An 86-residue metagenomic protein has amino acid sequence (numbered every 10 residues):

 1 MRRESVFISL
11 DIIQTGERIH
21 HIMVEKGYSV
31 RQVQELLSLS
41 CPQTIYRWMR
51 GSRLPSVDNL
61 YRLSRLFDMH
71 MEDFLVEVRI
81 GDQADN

Functional and structural regions predicted by a protein language model:
M1-Y28: A short, Lys/Arg-rich alpha-helix, primarily the initiator
E17, Y28, S40, P55-D58: Residue-level signal for the short linker/turn that defines the boundary of a DNA-recognition helix
I19, V33-Q34, I45-W48, F74: Conserved hydrophobic/aromatic packing and binding residues within compact polymer-binding modules
H20, R31, Y61: Residues within the helices of the helix-turn-helix
M23, Q34, S64: The alpha-helix within a helix-turn-helix
L39-L54: Recognition helix of helix-turn-helix/homeodomain-like DNA-binding domains that insert into the DNA major groove
D58-D73: DNA major-groove recognition helix of helix-turn-helix/homeodomain DNA-binding modules
D73-N86: Short amphipathic recognition helices of helix-turn-helix/homeodomain-type DNA-binding modules
